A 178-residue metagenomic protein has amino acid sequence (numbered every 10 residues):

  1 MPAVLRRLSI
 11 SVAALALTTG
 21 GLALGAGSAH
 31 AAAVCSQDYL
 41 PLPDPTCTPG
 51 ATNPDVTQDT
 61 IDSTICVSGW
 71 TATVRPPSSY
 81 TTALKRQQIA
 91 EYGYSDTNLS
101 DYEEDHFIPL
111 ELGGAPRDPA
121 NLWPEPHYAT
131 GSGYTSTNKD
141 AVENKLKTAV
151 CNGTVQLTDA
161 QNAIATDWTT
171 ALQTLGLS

Functional and structural regions predicted by a protein language model:
P2-E103, E111-S178: Nuclease and nuclease-like effector domains acting on nucleic acids or nucleotide cofactors
